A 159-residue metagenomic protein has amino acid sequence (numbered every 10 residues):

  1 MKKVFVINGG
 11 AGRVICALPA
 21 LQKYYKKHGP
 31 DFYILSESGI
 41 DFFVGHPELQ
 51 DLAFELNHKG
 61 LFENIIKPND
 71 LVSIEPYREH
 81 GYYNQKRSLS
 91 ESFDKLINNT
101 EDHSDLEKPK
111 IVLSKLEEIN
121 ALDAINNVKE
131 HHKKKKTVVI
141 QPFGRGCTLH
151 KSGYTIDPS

Functional and structural regions predicted by a protein language model:
M1-S159: Catalytic machinery of carbohydrate-active enzymes, primarily nucleotide-sugar-dependent glycosyltransferases
